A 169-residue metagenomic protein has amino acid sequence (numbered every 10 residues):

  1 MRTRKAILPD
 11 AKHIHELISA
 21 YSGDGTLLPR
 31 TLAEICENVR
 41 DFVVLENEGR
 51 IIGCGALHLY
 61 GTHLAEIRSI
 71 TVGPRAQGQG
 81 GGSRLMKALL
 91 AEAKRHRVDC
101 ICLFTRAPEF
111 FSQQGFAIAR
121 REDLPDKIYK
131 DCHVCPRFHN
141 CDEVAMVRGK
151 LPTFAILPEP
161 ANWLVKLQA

Functional and structural regions predicted by a protein language model:
R2-I14: A short beta-loop-alpha structural element at the N-terminal edge of CoA-dependent acyl/N-acetyltransferase catalytic
D10, H63, R106-A107: A generic "binding-loop/recognition-motif" signal
I14-H15, F111: Hydrophobic pocket/interface hotspot
E16-P29: Helix-loop element at the rim of GNAT/NAT acetyltransferase active sites that forms part of the acceptor-substrate
P29-D41, N47, I52-L64, R68-T71: A conserved beta-strand-loop-helix scaffold within acyl/acetyltransferase catalytic domains
V72, G78-A93, L103: Conserved acetyl-CoA-binding loop-helix of GNAT-fold acetyltransferases
D99, T105-H133: Conserved active-site alpha-helix within GNAT-family acetyltransferase domains
L124-A169: C-terminal "cap" of GNAT-fold acetyltransferases
